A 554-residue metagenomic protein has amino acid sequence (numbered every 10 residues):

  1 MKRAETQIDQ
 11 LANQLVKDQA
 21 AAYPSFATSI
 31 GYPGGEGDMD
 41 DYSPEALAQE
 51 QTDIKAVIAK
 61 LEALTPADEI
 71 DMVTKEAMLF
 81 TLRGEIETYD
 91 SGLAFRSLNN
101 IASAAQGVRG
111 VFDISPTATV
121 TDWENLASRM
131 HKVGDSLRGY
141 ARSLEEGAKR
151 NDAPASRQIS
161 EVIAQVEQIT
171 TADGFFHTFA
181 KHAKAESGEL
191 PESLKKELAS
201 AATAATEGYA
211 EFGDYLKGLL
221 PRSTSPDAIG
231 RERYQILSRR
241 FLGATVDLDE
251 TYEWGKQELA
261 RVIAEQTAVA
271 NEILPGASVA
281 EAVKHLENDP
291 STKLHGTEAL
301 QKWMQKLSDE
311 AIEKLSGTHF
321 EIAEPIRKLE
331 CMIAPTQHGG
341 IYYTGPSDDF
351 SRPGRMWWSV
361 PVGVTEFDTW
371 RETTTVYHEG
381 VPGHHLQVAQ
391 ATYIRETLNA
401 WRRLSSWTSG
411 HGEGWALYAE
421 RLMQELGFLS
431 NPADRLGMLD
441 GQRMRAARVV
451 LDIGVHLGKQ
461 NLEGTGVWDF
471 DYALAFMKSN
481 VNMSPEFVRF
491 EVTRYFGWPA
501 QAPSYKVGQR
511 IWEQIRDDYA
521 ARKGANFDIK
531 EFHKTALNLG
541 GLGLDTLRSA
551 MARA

Functional and structural regions predicted by a protein language model:
M1-A554: N-terminal maturation segment of proteins
